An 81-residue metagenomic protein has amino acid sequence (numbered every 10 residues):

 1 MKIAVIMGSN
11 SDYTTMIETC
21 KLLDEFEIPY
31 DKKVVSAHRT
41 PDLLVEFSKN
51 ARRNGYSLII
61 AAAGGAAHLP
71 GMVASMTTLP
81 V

Functional and structural regions predicted by a protein language model:
M1-A37: Glycine-rich phosphate/diphosphate-binding loop of Rossmann-like nucleotide-binding domains
D12-I17, P41-D42, A63-M72: Short glycine/serine/threonine-rich phosphate/pyrophosphate-binding segments that cradle anionic phosphate groups
Y30-R52: N-terminal beta-loop-helix "entrance" segment that forms/cooperates in small-molecule cofactor or anionic ligand
F47-V81: Glycine-rich phosphate-binding loop
